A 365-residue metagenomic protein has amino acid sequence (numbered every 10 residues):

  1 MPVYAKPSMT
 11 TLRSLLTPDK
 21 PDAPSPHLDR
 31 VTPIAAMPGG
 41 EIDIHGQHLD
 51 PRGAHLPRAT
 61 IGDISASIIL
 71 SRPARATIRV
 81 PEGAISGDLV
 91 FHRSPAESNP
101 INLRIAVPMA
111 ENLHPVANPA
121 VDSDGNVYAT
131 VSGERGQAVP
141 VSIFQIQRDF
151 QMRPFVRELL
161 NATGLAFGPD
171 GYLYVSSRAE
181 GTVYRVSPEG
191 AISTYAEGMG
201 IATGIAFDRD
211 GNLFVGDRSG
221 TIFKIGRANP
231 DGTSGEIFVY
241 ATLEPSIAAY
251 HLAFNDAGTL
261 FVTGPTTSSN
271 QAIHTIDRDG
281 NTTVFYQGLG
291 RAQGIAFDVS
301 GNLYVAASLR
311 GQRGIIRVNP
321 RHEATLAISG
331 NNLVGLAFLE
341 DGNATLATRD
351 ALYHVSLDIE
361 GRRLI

Functional and structural regions predicted by a protein language model:
P2-Y128, P140: Ser/Thr/Pro-rich low-complexity tracts
D63, R93-P95, F150, G190 (+2 more regions): Residue-level detection of beta-strand-connecting loop/turn positions
R104, I146-Q151, V186-A191, G226-G232 (+3 more regions): Short loop/turn segments that connect beta-strands within beta-propeller blades
R104-E111, F150-V156, G190-A196, E236-L243 (+2 more regions): A short beta-strand motif characteristic of beta-propeller blades
N112-N126, T130-R135, P140-V141, E158-Y172 (+8 more regions): Beta-rich, blade/repeat-based domains predominating in secreted/periplasmic proteins but also intracellular
A138, Q147, R178, S187 (+5 more regions): Structural signature of WD-repeat beta-propellers
P140-F144, G181-Y184, T221-K224, Q271-H274 (+2 more regions): A short loop-to-beta-strand structural motif that recurs across blades of beta-propeller domains
T325, R349-I365: Flexible, glycine-rich linker and terminal segments associated with outer-membrane beta-barrel/transport systems
